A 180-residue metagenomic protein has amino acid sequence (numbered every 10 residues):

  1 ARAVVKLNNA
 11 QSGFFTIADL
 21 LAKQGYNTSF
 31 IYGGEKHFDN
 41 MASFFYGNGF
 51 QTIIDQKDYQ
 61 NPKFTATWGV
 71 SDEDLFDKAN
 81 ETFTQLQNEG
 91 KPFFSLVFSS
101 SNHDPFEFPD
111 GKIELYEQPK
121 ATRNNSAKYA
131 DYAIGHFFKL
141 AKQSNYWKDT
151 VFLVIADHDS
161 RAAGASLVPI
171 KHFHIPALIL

Functional and structural regions predicted by a protein language model:
A1-L180: Solvent-exposed soluble domains appended to multi-pass membrane proteins
